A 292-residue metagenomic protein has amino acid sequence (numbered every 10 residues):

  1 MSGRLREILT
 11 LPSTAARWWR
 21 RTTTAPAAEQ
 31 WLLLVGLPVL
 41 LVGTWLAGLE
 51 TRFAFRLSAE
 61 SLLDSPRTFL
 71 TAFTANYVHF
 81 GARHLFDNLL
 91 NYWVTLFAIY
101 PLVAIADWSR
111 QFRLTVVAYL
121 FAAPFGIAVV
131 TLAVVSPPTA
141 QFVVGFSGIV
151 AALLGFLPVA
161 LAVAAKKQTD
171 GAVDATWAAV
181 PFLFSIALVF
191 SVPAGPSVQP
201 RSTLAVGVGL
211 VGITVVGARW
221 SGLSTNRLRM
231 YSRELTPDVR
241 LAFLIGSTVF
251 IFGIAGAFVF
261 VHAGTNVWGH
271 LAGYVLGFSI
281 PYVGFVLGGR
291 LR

Functional and structural regions predicted by a protein language model:
M1-T24, Y77, V180-R292: C-terminal transmembrane module of polytopic alpha-helical membrane proteins
W19-V39: Alpha-helical transmembrane segments and their helix-start/interface "positive-inside/aromatic belt" motifs in integral
L33-R52, Y92-P158, A175-I186, F243-G253: Small-polar-interrupted transmembrane alpha-helices in polytopic inner-membrane proteins
L41, F73, H84, G148 (+1 more regions): Divalent metal-coordination and catalytic microenvironments
A54-F80: Extracytosolic (periplasmic/ER-lumenal) interhelical loops and adjacent juxtamembrane/interface segments of multi-pass
G81, L85-L89: Loop-to-helix entry region of an early transmembrane alpha helix in multi-pass inner-membrane enzymes
N88-D107, A152-K166, V275-L291: Membrane-interfacial alpha-helical segments at the cytosolic side of multi-pass membrane proteins
P101-R110, A160-W177, G222-E234, L287-R292: Alpha-helical transmembrane bundle and helix-membrane interface signal in multi-pass integral membrane proteins
